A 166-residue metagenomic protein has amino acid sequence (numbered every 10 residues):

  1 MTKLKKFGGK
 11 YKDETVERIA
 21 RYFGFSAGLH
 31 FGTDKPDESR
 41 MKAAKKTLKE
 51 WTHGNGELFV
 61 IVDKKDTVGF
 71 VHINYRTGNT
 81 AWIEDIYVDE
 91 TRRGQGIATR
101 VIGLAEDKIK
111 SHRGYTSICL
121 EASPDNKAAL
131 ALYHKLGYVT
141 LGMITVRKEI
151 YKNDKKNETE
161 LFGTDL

Functional and structural regions predicted by a protein language model:
T2-T80, E84, D89, I102 (+4 more regions): Acetyl-CoA-dependent GNAT
D13, Q95, K127: Loop/helix-junction capping segments adjacent to catalytic residues or to phosphate/diphosphate-binding pockets
V88, G94-D107, A131, K135: Conserved acetyl-CoA-binding loop-helix of GNAT-fold acetyltransferases
I97, G114-Y115, Y138: Helix N-cap/coil-helix junction residues
I109-E121: Conserved GNAT acetyl-CoA-binding A-motif
L120-L130, V146-N153: Conserved beta-strand-loop-alpha-helix junction that forms the acyl-donor binding cleft
